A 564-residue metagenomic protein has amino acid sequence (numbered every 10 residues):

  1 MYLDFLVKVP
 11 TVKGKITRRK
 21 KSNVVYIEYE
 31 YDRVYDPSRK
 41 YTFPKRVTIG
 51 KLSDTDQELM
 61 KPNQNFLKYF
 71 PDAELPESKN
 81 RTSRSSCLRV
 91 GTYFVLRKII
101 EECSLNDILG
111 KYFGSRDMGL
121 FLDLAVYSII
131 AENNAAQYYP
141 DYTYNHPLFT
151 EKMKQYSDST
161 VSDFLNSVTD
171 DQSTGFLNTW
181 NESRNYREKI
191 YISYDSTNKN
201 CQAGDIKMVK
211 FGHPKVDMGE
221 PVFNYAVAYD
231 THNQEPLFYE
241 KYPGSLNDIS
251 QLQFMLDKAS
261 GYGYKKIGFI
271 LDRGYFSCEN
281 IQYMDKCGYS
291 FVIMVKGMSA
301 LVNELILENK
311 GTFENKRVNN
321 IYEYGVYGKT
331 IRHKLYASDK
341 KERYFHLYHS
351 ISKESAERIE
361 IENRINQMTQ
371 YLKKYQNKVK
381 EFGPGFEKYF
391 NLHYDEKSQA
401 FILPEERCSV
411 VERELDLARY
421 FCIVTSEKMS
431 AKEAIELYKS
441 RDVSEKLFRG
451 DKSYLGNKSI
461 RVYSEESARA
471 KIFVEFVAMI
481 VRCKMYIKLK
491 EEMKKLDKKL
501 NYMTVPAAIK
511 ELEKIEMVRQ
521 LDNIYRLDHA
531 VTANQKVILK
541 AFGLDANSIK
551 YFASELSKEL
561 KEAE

Functional and structural regions predicted by a protein language model:
M1-S193, T197-A203, A226-Y239, P243-S245 (+4 more regions): Dynamic "connector" segments at or just before major functional cores
P37, H146-M153, D171, N185-R187 (+5 more regions): Secondary-structure transition/capping motifs at alpha-helix termini and the adjoining loop/turn into the next element
M118-G119, A131, M153, S157 (+6 more regions): Secondary-structure capping and boundary motifs in well-ordered enzyme cores
P140-Y144, H232-P236, Y262-Y264, E414-M429 (+1 more regions): Short acidic (Asp/Glu) and glycine-rich catalytic loops that position anionic groups and cofactors
P221-F223, K241, S290-L437, I509-E564: An anionic, glycine-rich sequence signature occurring as long contiguous blocks
E240-K241, L246-D257, G261-Y262, Y275-N319 (+3 more regions): Catalytic or ion-translocation cores adjacent to nucleophile or general acid/base/metal-coordination motifs in diverse
G268-F276: Acidic/histidine-rich, metal-coordinating catalytic segments
E433-R461: Short amphipathic alpha-helical "interface-anchor" segments enriched in bulky aromatics
